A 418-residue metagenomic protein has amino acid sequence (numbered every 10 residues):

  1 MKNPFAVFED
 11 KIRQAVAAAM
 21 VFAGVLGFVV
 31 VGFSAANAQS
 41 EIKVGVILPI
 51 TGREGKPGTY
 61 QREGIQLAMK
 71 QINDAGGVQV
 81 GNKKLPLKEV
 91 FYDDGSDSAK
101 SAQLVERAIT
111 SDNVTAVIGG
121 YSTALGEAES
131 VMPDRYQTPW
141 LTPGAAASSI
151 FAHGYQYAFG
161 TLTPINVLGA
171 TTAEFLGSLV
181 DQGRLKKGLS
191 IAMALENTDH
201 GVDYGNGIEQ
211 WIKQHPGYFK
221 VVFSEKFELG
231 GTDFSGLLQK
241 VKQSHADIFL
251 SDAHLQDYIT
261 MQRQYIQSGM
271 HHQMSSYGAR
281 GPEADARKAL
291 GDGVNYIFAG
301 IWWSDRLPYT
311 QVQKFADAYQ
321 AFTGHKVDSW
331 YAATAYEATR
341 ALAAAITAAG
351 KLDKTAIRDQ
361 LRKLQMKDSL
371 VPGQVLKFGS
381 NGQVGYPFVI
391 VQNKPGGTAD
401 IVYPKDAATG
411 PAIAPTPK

Functional and structural regions predicted by a protein language model:
K2-F8, A18, F22-F28, G32-K418: Extracytosolic ligand-binding ectodomains
